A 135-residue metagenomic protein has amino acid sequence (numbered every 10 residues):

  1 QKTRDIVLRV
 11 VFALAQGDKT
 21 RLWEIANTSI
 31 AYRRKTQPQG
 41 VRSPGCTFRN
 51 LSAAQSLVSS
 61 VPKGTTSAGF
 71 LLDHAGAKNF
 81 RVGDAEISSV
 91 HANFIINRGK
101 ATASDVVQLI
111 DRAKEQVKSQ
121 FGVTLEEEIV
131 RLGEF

Functional and structural regions predicted by a protein language model:
Q1-Q108, Q120, T124-F135: Phosphate/pyrophosphate- and phosphate-bearing ligand-binding catalytic cores of soluble enzymes
